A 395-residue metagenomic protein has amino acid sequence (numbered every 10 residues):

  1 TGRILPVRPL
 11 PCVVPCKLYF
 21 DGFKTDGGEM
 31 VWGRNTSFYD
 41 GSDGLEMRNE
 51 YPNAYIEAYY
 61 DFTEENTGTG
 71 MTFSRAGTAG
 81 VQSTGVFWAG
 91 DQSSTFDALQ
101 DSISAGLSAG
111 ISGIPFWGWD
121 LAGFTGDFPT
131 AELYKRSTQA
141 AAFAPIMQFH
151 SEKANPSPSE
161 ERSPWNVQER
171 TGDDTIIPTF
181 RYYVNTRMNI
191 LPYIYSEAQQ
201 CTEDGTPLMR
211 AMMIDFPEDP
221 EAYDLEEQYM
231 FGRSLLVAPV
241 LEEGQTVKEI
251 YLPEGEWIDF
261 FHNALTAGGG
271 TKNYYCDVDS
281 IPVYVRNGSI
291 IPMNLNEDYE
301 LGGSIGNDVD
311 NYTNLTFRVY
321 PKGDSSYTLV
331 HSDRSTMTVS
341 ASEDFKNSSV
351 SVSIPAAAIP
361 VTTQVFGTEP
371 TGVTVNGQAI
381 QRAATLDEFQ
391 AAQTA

Functional and structural regions predicted by a protein language model:
T1-D279: Catalytic-domain carbohydrate-binding cleft regions of carbohydrate-active enzymes
S157-E161, Y299-D308, F389-Q393: Low-complexity, polar-biased intrinsically disordered regions enriched in Pro/Ser/Thr/Gly
Y251-A264, Q364-Q381: Solvent-exposed beta-hairpin/edge-strand motifs
Y274-S289, A391-A395: Short, surface-exposed secondary-structure junctions/capping segments
S280, V285-Q378: Accessory, solvent-exposed terminal regions and/or long lumenal/extracellular loops of proteins
Q378-A395: Extracellular/luminal ectodomains and secreted, surface-exposed scaffolds of diverse proteins
